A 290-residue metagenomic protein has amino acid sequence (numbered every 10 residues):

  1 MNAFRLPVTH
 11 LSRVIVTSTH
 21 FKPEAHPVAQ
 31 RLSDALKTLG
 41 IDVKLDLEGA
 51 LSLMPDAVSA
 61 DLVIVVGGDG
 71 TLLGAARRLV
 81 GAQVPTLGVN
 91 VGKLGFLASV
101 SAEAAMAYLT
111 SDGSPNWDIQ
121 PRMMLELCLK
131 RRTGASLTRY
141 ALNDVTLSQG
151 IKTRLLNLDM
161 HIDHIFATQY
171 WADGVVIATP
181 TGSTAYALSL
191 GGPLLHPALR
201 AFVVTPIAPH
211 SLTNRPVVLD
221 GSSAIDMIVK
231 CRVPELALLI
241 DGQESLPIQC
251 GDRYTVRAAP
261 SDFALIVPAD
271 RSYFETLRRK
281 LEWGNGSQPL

Functional and structural regions predicted by a protein language model:
M1-L62, V66, E103-D118, L129-R139: ATP/NTP phosphate-donor binding region
F21, G68-T71, L94, T181-S183: Short glycine-rich anion-binding loops that position phosphate/pyrophosphate groups of nucleotides and phosphorylated
G70-A76, T184-S189: Short glycine/serine/threonine-rich phosphate/pyrophosphate-binding segments that cradle anionic phosphate groups
G74, R78-V89: Gly/Ser-rich helix-loop-strand patches that form or flank binding pockets for ribonucleotide-derived cofactors
L94-D173: Catalytic core of DAGKc-family lipid kinases
R139, L147, D163-A167, R215-L290: ATP/nucleoside-binding phosphotransfer catalytic cores, i.e., glycine-rich phosphate-binding loops
M160, G182, L238: Short aromatic-centered micro-motifs
Q169-T213: Gly/Ser/Thr-rich active-site loops/lids in small-molecule metabolic enzymes that frequently grip phosphoryl groups
